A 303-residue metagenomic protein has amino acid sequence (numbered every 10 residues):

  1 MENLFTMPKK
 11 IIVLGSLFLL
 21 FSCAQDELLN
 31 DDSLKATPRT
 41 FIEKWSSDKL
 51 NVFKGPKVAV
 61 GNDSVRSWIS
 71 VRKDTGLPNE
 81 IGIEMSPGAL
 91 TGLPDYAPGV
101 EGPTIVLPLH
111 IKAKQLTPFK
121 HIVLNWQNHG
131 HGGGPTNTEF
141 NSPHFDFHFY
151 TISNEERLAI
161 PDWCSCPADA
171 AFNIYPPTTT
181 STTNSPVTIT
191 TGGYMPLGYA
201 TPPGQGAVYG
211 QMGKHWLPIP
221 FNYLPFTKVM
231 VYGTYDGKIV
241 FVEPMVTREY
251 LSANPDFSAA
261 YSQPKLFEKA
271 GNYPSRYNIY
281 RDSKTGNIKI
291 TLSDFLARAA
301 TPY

Functional and structural regions predicted by a protein language model:
M1-M7, V13-S47: Bacterial Sec-dependent N-terminal signal peptides
N3, K9, V71-D74, N137-N141 (+1 more regions): A general structural signal for short secondary-structure junctions and capping/turn motifs
C23, E84-G88, Y150: Acidic/polar N-terminal loop/beta-strand segments that form early-domain functional surfaces
D26-K35, L90, P108-K120, T188 (+2 more regions): Plant-biased detector of terminal regions, especially N-terminal secretory signal peptides and adjacent cleavage-site
F41-L50, V58-S64, K73-L93, E155-E156 (+1 more regions): Intrinsically disordered, flexible peripheral segments
S47-L50, G55-G61, R66, R72-P143 (+1 more regions): Short N-terminal edge-element motif at the start of the domain
D146: Divalent metal-coordination and catalytic microenvironments
Y150-A159: Short active-site loop/helix that positions an aromatic residue
